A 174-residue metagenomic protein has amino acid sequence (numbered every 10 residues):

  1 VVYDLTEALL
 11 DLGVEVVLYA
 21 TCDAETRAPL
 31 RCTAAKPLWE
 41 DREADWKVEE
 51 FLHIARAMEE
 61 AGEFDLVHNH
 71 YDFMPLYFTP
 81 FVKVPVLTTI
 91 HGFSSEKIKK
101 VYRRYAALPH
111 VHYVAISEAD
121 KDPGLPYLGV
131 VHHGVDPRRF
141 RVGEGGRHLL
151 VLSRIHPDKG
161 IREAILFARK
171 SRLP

Functional and structural regions predicted by a protein language model:
V1-P174: Catalytic cores of nucleotide-sugar-dependent glycosyltransferases that transfer UDP/GDP/TDP-activated
